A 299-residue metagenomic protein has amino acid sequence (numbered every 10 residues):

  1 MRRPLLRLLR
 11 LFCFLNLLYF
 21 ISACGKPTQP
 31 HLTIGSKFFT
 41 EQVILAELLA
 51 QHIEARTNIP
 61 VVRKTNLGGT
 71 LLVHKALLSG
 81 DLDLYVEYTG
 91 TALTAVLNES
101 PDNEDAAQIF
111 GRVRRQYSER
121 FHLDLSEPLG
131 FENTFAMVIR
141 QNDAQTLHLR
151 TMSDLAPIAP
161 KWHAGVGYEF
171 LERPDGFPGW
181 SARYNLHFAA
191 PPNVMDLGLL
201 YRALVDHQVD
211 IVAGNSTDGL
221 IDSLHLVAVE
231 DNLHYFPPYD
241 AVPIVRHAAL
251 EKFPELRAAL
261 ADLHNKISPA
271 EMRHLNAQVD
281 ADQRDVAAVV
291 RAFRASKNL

Functional and structural regions predicted by a protein language model:
R10-S22: Bacterial N-terminal signal peptides
G25-P27: Bacterial signal peptide processing site
Q29-V62, L129-R202, R284-A288: Bilobed "Venus flytrap"/periplasmic-binding protein-like clamshell domains and structurally analogous long
E41, L171, D175-G176, S181-R183 (+1 more regions): An extracytoplasmic/periplasmic, membrane-proximal ligand-sensing/linker region
E47, H52, L71-L82, N98-S100 (+2 more regions): Short helices/loops that flank or line small-molecule/ion binding pockets
N66-T70, G80-L93, I109-V113, R140 (+4 more regions): Beta->alpha turn/N-cap motifs
V96-A107, G111-S126, D206-Q208, L220-H234: Ligand-binding "clamshell"
F135-Q145, D240-F253: A bilobed periplasmic-binding-protein/Venus flytrap-type ligand-binding module shared by bacterial periplasmic
